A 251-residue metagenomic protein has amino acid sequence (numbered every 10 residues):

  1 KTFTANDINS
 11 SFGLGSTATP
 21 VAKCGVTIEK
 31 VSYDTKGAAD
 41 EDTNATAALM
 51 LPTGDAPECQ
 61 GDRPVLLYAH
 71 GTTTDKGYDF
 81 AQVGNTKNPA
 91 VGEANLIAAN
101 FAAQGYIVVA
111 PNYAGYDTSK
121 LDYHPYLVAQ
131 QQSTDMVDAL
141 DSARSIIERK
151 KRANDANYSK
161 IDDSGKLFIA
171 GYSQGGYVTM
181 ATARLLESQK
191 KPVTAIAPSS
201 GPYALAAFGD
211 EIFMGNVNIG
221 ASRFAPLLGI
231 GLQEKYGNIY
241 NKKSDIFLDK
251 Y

Functional and structural regions predicted by a protein language model:
K1-A56: Catalytic-loop region of hydrolases
A38-T46, M50-G105, N112: Short, surface-exposed "cap/lid" segments of acyl-processing enzymes
T73, G115-D117, Y203: Alpha/beta-hydrolase active-site loop signature
Y126-D155: Alpha/beta-hydrolase active-site loop
G171-G175, T179: Gly/Ala-rich beta-loop-alpha elbow adjacent to hydrolase catalytic centers
A181-T194: Conserved hydrolase catalytic core segment
S199-Y251: Accessory cap/linker subdomain of secreted extracellular hydrolases
